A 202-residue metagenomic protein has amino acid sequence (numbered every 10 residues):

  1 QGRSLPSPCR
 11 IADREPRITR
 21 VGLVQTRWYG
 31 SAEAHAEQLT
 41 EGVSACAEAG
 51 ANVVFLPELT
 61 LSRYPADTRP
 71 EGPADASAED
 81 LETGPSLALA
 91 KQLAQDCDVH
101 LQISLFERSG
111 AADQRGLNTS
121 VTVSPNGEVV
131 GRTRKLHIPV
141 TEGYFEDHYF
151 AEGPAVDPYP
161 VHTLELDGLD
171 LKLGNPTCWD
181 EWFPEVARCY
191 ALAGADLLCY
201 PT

Functional and structural regions predicted by a protein language model:
G2, E79, S109-P201: Active-site catalytic loop in hydrolytic enzyme cores
G2-A12: A short, compositionally biased domain-edge/stem linker segment
A12-R27: Short beta-strand segments enriched in small/hydrophobic residues
V24-G30, R69-A78, L171-G174, T202: Short, basic, glycine/proline-bearing loop/turn elements
T26, L59, D180-E181: Active-site metal-binding loops of divalent metal-dependent hydrolases
A32, E37, E41-N126, R132-R134 (+1 more regions): Cys-nucleophile CN-hydrolase/nitrilase-fold catalytic domain and related Cys-dependent amidase chemistry that acts on
Q102-S104, C199-T202: Short beta-strands and strand-loop turn motifs
